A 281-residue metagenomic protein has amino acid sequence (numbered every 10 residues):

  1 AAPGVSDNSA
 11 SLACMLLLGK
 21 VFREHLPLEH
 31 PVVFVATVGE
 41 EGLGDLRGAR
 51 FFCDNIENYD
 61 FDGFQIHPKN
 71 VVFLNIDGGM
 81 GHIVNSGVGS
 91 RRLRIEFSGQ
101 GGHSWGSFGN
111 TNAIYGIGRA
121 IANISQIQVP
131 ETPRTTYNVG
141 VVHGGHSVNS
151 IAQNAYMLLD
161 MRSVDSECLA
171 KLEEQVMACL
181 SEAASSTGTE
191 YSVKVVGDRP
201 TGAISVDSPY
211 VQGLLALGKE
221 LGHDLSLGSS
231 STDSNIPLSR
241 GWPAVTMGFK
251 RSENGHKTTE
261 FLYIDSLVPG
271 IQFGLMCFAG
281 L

Functional and structural regions predicted by a protein language model:
A2-A13, H25, F108-I114, S231 (+1 more regions): Short, conserved micro-motifs enriched in small and acidic residues
S6-S90, P130: Acidic/histidine-rich catalytic neighborhood of metal-dependent amide-processing enzymes
E24, G116, N123-I127, E174-A178 (+3 more regions): His/Asp/Glu-rich mid-to-C-terminal helical/loop segments that flank catalytic regions of hydrolases
S107-H143, V148-I151, S166-Y191: Acidic-enriched catalytic cores of C-N bond-cleaving enzymes acting on peptides and small amides
G118-R134, N138-G140, G145, E173 (+2 more regions): Active-site-adjacent substrate-binding region of metalloamidase/peptidase-like peptide-processing proteins
V142, S150-Q153, H223-L281: Zn-dependent metallopeptidase/amidohydrolase metal-coordination segment
